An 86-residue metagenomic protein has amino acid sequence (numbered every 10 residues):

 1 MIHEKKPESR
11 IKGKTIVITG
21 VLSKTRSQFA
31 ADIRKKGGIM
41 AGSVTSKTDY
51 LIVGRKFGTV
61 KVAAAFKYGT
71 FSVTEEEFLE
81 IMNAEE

Functional and structural regions predicted by a protein language model:
M1-E86: DNA strand-break repair and replication-stress modules
